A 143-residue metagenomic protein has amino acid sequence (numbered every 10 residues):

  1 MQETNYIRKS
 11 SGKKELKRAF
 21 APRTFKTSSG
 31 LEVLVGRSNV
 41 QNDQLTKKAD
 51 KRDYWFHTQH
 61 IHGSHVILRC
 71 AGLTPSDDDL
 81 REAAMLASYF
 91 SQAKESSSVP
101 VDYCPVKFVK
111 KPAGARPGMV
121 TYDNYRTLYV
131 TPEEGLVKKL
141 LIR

Functional and structural regions predicted by a protein language model:
Q2-R143: Duplex nucleic acid-engaging cores and interfaces of nucleic-acid transaction enzymes
